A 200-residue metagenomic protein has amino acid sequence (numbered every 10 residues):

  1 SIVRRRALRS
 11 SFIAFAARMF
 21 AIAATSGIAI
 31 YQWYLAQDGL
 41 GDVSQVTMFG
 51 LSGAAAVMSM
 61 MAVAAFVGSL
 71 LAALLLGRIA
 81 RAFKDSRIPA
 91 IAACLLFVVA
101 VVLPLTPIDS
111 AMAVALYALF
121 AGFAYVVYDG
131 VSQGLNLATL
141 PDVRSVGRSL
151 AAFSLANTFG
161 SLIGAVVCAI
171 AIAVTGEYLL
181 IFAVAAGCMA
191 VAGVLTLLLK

Functional and structural regions predicted by a protein language model:
S1-A17: Juxtamembrane intracellular "pre-TM" segments in multi-pass secondary transporters
F12-A17, A21-V46: Helix-loop boundary and gating motifs at the non-cytosolic
D42-F66: Loop-to-transmembrane helix entry
L71-D85, I172: Helix-to-loop junctions at the C-terminal end of transmembrane segments in multipass secondary transporters
L95-D109: C-terminal ends and interior cores of transmembrane alpha-helices in multi-pass membrane transporters/permeases
V127-P141: Intracellular juxtamembrane helix-capping segments at the cytosolic ends of symmetry-related transmembrane helices
R144-V174: A late C-terminal transmembrane helix in Major Facilitator Superfamily
I170-M189: A membrane-interface helix-boundary motif in multi-pass transporters
